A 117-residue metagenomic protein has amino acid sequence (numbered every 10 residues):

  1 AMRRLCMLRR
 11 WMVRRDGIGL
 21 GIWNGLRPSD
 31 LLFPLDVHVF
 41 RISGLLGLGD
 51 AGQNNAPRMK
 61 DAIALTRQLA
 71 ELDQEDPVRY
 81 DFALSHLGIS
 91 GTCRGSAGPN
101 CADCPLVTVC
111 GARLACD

Functional and structural regions predicted by a protein language model:
A1-D117: C-terminal accessory module of base-excision DNA glycosylases/AP lyases that mediates lesion recognition and DNA
